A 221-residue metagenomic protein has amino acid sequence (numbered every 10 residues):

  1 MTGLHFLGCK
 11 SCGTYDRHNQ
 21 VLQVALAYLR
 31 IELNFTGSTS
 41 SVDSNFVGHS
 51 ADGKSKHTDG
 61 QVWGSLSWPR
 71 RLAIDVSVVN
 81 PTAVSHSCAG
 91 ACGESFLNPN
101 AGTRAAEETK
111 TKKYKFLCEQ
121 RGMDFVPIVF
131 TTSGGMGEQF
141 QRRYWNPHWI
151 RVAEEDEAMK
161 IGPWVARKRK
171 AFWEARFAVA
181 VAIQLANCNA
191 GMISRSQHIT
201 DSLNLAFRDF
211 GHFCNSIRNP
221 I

Functional and structural regions predicted by a protein language model:
M1-L22: Short Cys/His-based metal-binding microdomains
F6, L22, V62, S77-V78: Generic hydrophobic/packing signal
G13-T14, Y28, E32, S41-S44 (+3 more regions): Non-catalytic C-terminal interaction segments of nucleic acid-processing enzymes
Q20-N34: Inter-domain linker/hinge segments that demarcate the starts of reverse transcriptase and RNase H-type modules
G37-T39: Acidic/polar loop patches that form or flank catalytic/metal-binding clefts of enzymes that bind anionic ligands
